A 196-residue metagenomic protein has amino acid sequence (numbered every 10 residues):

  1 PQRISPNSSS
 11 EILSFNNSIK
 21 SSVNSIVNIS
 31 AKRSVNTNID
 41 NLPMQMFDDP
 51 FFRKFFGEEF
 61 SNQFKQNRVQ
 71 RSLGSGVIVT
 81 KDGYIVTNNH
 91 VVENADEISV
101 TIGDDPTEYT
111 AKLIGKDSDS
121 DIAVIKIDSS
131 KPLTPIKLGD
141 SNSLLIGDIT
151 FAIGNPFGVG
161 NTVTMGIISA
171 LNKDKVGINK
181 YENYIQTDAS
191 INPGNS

Functional and structural regions predicted by a protein language model:
P1-S196: Serine-dependent protease modules
